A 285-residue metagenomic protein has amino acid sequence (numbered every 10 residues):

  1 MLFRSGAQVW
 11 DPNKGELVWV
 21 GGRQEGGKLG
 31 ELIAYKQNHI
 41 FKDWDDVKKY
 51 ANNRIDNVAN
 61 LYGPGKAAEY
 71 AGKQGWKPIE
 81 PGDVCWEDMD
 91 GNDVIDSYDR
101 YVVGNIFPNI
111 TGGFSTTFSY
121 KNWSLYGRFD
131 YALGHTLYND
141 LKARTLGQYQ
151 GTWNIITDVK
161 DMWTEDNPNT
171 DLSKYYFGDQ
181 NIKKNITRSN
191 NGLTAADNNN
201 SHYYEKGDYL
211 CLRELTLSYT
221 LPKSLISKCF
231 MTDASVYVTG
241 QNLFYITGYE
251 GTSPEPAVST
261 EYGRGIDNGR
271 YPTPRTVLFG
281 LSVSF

Functional and structural regions predicted by a protein language model:
M1, G113-S115, E214-S218, L278-G280: Membrane-embedded beta-strand positions in outer-membrane beta-barrel channels/transporters
M1-F3, S119, D130-A132, T239-L243 (+1 more regions): Outer-membrane beta-barrel pore domains and translocons
M1-G104, L146, T157-G178: Conserved small-residue
E31, G134-S235: Extracytoplasmic gating/loop element in the C-terminal half of outer-membrane beta-barrel translocons and assembly
I110, K121-W123, D208, F230-A234 (+1 more regions): Outer-envelope beta-barrel architecture signal
N122-L125, S224-L225: Repeated loop/turn-to-beta-strand initiation elements of outer-membrane beta-barrel proteins
G127, V236-V238, L281: Membrane-embedded beta-strand positions of outer-membrane beta-barrel proteins
T273-F285: Outer-membrane beta-barrel "beta-signal"
